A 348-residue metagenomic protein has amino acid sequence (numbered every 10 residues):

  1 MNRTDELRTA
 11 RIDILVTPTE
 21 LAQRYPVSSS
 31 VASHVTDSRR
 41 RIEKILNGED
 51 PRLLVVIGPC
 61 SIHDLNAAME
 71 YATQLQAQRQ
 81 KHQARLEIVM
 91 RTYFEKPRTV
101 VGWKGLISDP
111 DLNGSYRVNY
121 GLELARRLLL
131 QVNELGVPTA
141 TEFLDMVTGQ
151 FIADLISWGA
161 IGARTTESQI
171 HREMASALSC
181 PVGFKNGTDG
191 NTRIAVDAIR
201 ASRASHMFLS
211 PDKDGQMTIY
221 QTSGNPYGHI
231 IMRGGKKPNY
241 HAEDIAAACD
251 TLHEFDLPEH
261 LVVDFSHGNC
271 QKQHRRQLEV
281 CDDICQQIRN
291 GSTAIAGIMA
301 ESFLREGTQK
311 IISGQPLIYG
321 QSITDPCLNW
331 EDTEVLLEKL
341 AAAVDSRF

Functional and structural regions predicted by a protein language model:
N2-E6, R85-Y240, D244-I245, H267-G268 (+7 more regions): Active-site-facing alpha/beta catalytic cores
D5-L46: N- or domain-start disorder-to-order transition segments that initiate the globular core
T17-P26, T222-G234, L317: Gly-rich Lys/Arg/Thr-decorated short loops/hinges at beta-loop-alpha junctions or inter-strand turns that position
L46-E49, Q76-Q83, L129-G136, Q221-T222 (+1 more regions): Acidic (Asp/Glu)-rich catalytic clusters
L54-A67, D325: Conserved phosphate/anionic-ligand binding catalytic regions in large, soluble enzymes, centered on
G58, V263, N329: Conserved, mostly hydrophobic/aromatic
L65-A77, V100-I107: Glycine-rich loop at the start of a catalytic domain that most often binds anionic cofactors/ligands
F303-S346: Internal helix-turn-beta structural module
